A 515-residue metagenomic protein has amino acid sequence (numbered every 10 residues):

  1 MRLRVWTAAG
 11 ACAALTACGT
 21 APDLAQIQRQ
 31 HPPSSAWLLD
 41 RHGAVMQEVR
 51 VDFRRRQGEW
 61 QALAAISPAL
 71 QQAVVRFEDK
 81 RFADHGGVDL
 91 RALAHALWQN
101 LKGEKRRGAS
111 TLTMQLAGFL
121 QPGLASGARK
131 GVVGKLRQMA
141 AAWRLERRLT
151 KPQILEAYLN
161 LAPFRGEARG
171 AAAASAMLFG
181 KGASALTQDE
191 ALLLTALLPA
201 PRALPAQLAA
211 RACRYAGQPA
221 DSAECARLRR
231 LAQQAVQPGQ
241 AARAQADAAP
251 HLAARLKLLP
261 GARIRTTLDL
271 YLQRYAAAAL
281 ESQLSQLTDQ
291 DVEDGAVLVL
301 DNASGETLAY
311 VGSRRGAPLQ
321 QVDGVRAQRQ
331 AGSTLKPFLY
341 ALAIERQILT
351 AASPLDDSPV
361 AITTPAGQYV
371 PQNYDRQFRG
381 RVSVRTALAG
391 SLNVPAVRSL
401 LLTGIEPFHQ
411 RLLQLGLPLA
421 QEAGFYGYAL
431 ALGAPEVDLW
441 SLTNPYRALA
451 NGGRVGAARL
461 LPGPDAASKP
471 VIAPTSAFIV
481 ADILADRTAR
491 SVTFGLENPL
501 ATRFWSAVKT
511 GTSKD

Functional and structural regions predicted by a protein language model:
M1-R41, R81, E224, L228: N-terminal type II signal-anchor transmembrane helix that functions as the membrane-insertion/stop-transfer segment
G19, T266-D289, V297-D301, Y310 (+7 more regions): A penicillin-recognizing enzyme superfamily signal
S35-E48, I66, Q290-A317, Q410 (+1 more regions): A short, well-structured edge-of-sheet supersecondary motif
Q57-I66, Q290-G295, P318-F338, R346 (+4 more regions): Short active-site loop at a secondary-structure junction that contains or immediately precedes the catalytic residue(s)
Q72-V75, D79, A276, S304-G305 (+4 more regions): Active-site SXXK
A83-L93, G170-A172, A223, P318-Q321 (+3 more regions): Short, well-structured active-site flanking segments
Q99-S126, P238, A242, L349-F408 (+2 more regions): Conserved catalytic neighborhood of penicillin-recognizing serine enzymes
K105, A109-R274, Q410-A423, Y428-G433 (+2 more regions): Non-catalytic, structured segments within soluble enzyme domains
